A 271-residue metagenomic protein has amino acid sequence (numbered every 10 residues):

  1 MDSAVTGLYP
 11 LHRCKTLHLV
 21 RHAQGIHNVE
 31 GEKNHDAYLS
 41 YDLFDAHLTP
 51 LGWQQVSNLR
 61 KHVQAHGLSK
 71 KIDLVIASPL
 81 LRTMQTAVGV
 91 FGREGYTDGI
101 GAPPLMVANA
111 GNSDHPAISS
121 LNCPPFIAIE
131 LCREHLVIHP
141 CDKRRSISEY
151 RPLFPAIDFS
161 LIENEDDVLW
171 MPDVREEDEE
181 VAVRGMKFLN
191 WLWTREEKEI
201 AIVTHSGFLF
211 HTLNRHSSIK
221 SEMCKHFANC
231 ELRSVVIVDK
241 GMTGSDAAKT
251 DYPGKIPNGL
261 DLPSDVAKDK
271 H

Functional and structural regions predicted by a protein language model:
M1-C123, I127-A128, S148-L153, D178-G185 (+2 more regions): Active-site-proximal alpha-helix that buttresses catalytic centers in soluble enzyme cores
H22, C132, H205: Active-site glycine-centered loops adjacent to acidic/histidine catalytic or metal-binding residues that shape
G31-K33, P140-D142, N214-H216, A247-K249: Short coil/turn segments at secondary-structure boundaries
D42-A46, R133, D158-E177: Short glycine/proline- and acidic residue-enriched helix-loop micro-motifs that form flexible lids or anion-recognition
M84, F91-G101, G185-G244: Active-site-adjacent alpha-helix immediately C-terminal to a catalytic or transition-state-stabilizing loop
G111, R133-K143: Short alpha-helix plus adjacent loop in nuclease-associated cores
P140-E149, E176: Short, surface-exposed amphipathic charged segments that create phosphate/polyanion-binding patches used for binding
A247-H271: Acidic, His/Gly-rich catalytic cores of divalent-metal-dependent hydrolytic chemistry
